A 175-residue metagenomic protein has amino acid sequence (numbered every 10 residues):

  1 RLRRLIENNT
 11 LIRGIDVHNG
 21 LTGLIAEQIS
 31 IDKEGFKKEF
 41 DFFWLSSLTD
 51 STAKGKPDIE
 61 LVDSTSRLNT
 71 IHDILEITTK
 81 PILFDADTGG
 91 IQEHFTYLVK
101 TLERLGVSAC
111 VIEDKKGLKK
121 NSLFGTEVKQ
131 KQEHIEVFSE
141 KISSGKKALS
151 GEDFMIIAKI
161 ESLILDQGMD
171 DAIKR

Functional and structural regions predicted by a protein language model:
R1-R175: Alpha/beta enzyme core
